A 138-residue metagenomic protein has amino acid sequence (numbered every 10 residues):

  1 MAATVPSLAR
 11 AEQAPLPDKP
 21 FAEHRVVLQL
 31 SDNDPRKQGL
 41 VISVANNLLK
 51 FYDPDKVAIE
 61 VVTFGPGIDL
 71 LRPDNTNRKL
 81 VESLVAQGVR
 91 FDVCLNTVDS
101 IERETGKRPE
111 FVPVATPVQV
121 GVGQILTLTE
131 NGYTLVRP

Functional and structural regions predicted by a protein language model:
M1-A3: N-terminal export leaders
L8-P138: Secreted/extracellular ectodomain signature
